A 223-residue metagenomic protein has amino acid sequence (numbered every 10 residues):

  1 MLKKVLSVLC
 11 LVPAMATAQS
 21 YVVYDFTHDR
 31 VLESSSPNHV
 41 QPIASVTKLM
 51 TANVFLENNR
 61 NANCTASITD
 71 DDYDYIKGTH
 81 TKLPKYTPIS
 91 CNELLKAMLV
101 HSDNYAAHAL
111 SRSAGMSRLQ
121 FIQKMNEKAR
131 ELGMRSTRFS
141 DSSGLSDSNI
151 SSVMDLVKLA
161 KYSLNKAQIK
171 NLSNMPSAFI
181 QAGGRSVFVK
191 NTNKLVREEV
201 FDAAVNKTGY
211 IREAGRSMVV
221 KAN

Functional and structural regions predicted by a protein language model:
L2, K124-E127, T192: Non-catalytic cell-wall polysaccharide-engagement segments
L2-A14: Sec-dependent N-terminal signal peptides
L9-C10, T51-F55, Q181-G183, N191-T192: Intrinsically disordered, low-complexity boundary segments flanking structured domains
A16-A167: Active-site-adjacent loops and short helices of periplasmic peptidoglycan-processing enzymes
M134-R135, D147-N223: Domain-terminus/edge residues, biased toward the C-terminal soluble/receptor-binding domains of extracytoplasmic
